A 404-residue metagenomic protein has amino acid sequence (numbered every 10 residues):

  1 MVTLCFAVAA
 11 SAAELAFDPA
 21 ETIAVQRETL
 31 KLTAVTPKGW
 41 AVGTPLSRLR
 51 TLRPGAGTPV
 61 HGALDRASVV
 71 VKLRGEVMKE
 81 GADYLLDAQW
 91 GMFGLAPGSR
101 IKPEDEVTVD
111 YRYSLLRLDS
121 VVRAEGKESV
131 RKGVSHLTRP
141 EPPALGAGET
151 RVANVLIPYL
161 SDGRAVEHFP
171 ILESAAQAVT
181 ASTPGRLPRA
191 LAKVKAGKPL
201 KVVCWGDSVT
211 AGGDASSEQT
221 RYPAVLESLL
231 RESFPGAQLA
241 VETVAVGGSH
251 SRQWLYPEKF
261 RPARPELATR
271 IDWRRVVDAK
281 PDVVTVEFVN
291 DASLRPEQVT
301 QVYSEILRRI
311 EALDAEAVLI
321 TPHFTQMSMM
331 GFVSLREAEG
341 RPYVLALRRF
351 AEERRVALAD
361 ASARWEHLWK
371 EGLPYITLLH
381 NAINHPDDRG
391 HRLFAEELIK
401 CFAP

Functional and structural regions predicted by a protein language model:
M1-A9: Bacterial N-terminal signal peptides
A13-M92, A96-P97, S114-L118, V122 (+1 more regions): Extended beta-strand solenoid/passenger and fiber regions
A16-P54, M92-G94, G185-R189, K195-K198 (+2 more regions): Conserved catalytic region of serine esterases and O-acyltransferases that act on ester linkages in lipids
P143-G148, V155-G197: Non-catalytic propeptide/linker segments at domain boundaries
P170, T183-G185, A292, H323-P404: Catalytic His-Asp segment of secreted/periplasmic serine-dependent ester chemistry enzymes
T183, P188-S304, S328: Conserved SGNH/GDSL esterase-like catalytic core that processes O-acyl groups on lipids and polysaccharides
V225-S228, Q301-A312, P342-R349: Alpha-helical scaffolding segments of alpha/beta enzyme cores, especially the outer helices of TIM-barrel or partial
E311-A317, V356: A short helix->loop->beta-strand "cap" motif at the edges of active sites that frequently abuts
